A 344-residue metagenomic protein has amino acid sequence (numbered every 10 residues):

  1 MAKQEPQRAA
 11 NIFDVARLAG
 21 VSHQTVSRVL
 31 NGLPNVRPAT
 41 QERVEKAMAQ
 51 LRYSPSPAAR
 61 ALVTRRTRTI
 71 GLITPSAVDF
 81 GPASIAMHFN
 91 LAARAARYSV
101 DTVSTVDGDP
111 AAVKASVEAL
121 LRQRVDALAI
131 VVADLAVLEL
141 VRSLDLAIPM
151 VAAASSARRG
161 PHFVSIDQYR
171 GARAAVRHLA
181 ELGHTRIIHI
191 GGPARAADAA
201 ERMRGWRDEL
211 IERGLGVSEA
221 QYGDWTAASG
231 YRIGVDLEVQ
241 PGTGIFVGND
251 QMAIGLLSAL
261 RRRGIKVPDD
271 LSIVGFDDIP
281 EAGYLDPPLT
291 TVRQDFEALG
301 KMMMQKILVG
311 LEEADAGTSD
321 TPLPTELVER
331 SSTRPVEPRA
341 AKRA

Functional and structural regions predicted by a protein language model:
M1-A10, R68-R177, E181, V239-Q240: Alpha-helical recognition/docking segments in bacterial nutrient-uptake and carbohydrate-utilization systems
M1-R68, R343-A344: N-terminal helix-turn-helix DNA-binding module of bacterial transcription factors
L18, T25-R28, L62-V78, H178 (+1 more regions): Short beta-strand segments enriched in small/hydrophobic residues
L51, A96, L146-I148, R213 (+1 more regions): Helix C-cap/helix->beta junction micro-motif
P57, P75-S84, T102-A112, V164-A174 (+5 more regions): Hinge/beta->alpha junction and helix N-cap segments in small-molecule ligand-binding domains
L72, R124-V132, R186-I190, A220-Q221 (+2 more regions): Periplasmic-binding protein-like
D236-A344: Flexible loop/turn connectors
